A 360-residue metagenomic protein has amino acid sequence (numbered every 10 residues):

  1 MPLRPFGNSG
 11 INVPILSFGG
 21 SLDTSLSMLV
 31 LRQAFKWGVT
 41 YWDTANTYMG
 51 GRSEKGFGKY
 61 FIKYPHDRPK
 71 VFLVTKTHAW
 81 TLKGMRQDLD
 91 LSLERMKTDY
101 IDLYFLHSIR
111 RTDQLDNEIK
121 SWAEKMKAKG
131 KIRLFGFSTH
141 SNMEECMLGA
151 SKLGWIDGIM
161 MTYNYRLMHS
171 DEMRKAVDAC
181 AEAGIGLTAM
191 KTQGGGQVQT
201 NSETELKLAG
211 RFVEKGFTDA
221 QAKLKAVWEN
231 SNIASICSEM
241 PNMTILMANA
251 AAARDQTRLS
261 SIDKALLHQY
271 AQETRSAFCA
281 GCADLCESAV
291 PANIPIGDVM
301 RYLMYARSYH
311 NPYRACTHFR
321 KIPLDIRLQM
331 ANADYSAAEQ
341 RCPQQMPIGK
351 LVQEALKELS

Functional and structural regions predicted by a protein language model:
M1-V71, D99, A128: N-terminal binding-site loop/beta-alpha segment at the start of enzyme catalytic domains that lines or forms
L3, L31, E54, G58-F61 (+8 more regions): Generic structural signal for well-ordered alpha-helices, preferentially at hydrophobic/aromatic core positions
N12, G38-Y41, D67, K97-Y100 (+5 more regions): Short loop/turn motifs at secondary-structure junctions
P14-F18, W42-T44, V71-T75, D102-L106 (+4 more regions): Hydrophobic faces of well-ordered beta-strands that scaffold small-molecule active sites in alpha/beta enzyme cores
I15, Q33-F35, V39-T40, K175-S360: Structured C-terminal cap/extension of enzyme domains
G20, N46-M49, F105-S108, T139 (+4 more regions): Residues that line or immediately flank small-molecule/substrate-binding pockets and catalytic motifs
Y48, Y64-G84, H107: Structural motif corresponding to the early beta-alpha repeats
W80-M190, G196, T200-K207, E214-K215 (+1 more regions): Glycine/proline-rich, positively charged, aromatic-decorated active-site loop/lid region on the catalytic face
